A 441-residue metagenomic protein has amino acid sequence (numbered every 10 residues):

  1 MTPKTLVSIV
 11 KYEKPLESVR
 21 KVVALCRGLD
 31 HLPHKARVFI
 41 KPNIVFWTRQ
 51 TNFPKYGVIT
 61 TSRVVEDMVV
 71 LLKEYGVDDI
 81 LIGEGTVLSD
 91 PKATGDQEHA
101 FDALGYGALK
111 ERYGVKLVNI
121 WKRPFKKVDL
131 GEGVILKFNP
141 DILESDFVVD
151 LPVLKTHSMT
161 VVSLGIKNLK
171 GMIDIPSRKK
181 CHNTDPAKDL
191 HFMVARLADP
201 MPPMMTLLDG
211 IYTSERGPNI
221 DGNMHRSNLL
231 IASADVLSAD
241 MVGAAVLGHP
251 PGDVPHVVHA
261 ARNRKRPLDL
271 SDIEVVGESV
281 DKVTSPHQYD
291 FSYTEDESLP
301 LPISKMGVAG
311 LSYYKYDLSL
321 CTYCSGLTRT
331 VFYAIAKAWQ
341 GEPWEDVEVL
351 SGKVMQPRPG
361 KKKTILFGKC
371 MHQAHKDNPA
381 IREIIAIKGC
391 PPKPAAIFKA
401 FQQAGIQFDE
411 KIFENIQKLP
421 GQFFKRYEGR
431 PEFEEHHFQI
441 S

Functional and structural regions predicted by a protein language model:
M1-S441: N-terminal and secondary-structure boundary signal
